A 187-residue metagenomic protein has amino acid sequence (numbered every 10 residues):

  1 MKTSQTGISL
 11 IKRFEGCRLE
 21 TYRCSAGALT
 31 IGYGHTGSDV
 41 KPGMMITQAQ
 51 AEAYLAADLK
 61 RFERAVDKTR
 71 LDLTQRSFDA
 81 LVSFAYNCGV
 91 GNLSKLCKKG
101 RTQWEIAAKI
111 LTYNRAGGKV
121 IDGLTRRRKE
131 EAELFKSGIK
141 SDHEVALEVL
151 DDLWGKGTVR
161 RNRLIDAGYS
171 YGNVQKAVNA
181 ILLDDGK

Functional and structural regions predicted by a protein language model:
M1-E20, A26, H35, V40 (+4 more regions): Long, amphipathic alpha-helical surface segments
I11, F78-A85, K109-I110, V149: Short alpha-helical scaffolding segments that buttress acidic/His motifs in well-ordered protein cores
T30-G32: Short hydrophobic-aromatic micro-motifs
K60-G91: Active-site nucleophile-His-acid catalytic modules used for acyl/amide transfer and hydrolysis across diverse enzymes
R128, A132-I139, A167-K187: Repeat-associated, polar segments at repeat-unit boundaries in modular proteins
D142, D151-R161, Y171: Extracytoplasmic Gram-positive cell-surface binding/anchoring modules and repeats
V145-E148, L153, V178-D185: General marker for long, soluble alpha-helical cores
